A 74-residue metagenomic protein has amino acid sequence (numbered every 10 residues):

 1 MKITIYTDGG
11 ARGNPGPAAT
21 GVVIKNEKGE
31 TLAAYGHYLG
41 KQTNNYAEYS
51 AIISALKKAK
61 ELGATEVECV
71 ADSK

Functional and structural regions predicted by a protein language model:
M1-Y46, S54-T65: RNase H-like nuclease fold core
E66-K74: Acidic/histidine-rich, metal-coordinating catalytic segments
